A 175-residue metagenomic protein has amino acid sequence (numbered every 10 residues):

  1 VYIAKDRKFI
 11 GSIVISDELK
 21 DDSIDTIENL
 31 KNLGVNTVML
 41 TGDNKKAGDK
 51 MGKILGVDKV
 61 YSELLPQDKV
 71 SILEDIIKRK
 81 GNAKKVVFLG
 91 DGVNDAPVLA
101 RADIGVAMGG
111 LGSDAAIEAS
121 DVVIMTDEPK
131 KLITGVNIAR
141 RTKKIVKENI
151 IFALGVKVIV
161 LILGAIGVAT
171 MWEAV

Functional and structural regions predicted by a protein language model:
Y2-E148: Conserved ATP-binding TGD loop and adjacent catalytic N/P-domain core of P-type ATPases
T134, I151-A153, V168: Short amphipathic alpha-helical interaction segments
E148-L161: Hydrophobic alpha-helical transmembrane segments in multi-pass membrane proteins
L163-G167: Helix-loop junctions at the membrane-solvent interface of multi-pass transporters, primarily the C-terminal
V168-V175: Membrane-water interface of transmembrane alpha-helices in multipass transporters/channels
